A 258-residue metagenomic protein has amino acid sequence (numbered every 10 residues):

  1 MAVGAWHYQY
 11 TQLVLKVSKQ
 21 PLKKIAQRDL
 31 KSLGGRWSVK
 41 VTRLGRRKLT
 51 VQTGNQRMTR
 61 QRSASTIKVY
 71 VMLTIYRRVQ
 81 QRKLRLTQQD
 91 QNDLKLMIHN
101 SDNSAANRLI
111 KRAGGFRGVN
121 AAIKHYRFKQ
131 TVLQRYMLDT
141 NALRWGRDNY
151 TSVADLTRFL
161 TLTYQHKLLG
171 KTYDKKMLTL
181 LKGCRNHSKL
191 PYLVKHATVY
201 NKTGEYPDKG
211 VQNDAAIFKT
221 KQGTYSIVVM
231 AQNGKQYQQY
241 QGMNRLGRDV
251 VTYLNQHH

Functional and structural regions predicted by a protein language model:
M1-R36, K40-R43, T50, K167-R185 (+1 more regions): Structured C-terminal helix/loop/strand segments within mature extracytoplasmic catalytic/sensor domains
T42-L44, G54, I98-D102, I110 (+4 more regions): Active-site-proximal beta-strand/loop segments in catalytic clefts of secreted hydrolases
R46-R47, N103-A105, G115-F116, Q130 (+4 more regions): Solvent-exposed loop/turn segments at secondary-structure junctions within structured extracellular/periplasmic domains
R60-L84, M97, I227: Active-site SXXK
L73-Q81, R158-Q165, R248-T252: Short glycine/serine- and small hydrophobic-enriched flexible loop segments
K83-K129: Conserved catalytic neighborhood of penicillin-recognizing serine enzymes
I110-Q165: Mid-domain, small-residue-enriched loop/turn segments at the edges of structured enzyme/sensor domains
N149-T203: A conserved catalytic-loop motif detector
